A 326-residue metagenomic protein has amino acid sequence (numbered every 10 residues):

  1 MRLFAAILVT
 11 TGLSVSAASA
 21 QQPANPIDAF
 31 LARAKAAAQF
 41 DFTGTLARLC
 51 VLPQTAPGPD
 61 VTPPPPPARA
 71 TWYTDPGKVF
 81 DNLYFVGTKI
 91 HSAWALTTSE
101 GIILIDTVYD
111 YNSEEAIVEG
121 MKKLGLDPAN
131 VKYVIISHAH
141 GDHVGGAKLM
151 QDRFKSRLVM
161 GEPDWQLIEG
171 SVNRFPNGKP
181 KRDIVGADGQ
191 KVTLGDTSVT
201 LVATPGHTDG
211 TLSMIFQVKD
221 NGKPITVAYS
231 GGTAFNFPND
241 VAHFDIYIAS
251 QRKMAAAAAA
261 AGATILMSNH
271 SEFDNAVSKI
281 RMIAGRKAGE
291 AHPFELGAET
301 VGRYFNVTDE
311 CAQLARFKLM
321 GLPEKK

Functional and structural regions predicted by a protein language model:
M1-I7, G87: Bacterial N-terminal signal peptides that target proteins for export
A5-V15: Bacterial N-terminal signal peptides
S16-A20: Sec/Tat signal peptide C-region and signal peptidase I cleavage site
Q21-G101, G321, K325-K326: Zn-dependent metallo-beta-lactamase
P23, A29-R33, Y111-E115, E119-K191 (+2 more regions): Active-site HxH/HxHxD metal-binding segment of metal-dependent hydrolases
R69-L124, S213-F235: Conserved beta-strand hairpin/beta-sheet module of binuclear metal-dependent hydrolase folds, prominently
N82, L96, D106, H138 (+5 more regions): Divalent metal-coordination and catalytic microenvironments
I102, Y109-N112, K191-T193, S198-G302: Metallo-beta-lactamase
